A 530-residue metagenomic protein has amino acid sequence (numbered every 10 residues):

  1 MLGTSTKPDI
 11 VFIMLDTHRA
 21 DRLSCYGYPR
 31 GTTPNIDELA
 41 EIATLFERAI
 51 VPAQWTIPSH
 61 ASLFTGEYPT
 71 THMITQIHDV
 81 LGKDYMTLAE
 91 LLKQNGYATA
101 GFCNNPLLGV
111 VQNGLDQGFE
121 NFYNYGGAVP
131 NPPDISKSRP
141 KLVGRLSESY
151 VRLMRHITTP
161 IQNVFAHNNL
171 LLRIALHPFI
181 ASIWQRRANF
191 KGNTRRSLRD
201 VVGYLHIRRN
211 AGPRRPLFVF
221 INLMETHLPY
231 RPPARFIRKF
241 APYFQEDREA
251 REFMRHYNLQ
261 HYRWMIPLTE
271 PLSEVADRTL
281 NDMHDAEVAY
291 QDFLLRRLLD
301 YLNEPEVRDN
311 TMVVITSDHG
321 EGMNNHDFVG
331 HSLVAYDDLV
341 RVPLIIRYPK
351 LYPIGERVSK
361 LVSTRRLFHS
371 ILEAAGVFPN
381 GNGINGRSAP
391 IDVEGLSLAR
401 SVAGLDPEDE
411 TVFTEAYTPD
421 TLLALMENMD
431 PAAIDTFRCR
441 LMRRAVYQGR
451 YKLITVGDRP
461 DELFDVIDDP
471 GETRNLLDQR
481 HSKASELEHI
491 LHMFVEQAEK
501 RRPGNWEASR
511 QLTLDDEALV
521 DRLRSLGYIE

Functional and structural regions predicted by a protein language model:
M1-E530: Catalytic domains that recognize anionic headgroups
